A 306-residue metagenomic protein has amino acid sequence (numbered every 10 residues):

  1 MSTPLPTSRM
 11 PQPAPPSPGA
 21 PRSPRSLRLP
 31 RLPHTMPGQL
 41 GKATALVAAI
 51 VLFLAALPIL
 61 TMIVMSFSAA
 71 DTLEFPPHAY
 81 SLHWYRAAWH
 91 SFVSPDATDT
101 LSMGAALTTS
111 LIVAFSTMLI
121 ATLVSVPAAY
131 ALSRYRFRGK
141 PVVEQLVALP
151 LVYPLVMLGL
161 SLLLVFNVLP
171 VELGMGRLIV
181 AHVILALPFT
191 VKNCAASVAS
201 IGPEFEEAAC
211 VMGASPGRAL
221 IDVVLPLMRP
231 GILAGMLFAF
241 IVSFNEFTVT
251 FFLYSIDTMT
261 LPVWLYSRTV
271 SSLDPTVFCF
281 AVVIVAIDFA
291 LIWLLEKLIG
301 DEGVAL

Functional and structural regions predicted by a protein language model:
S2-R28, L32-H34, K42-A43, A195-E206 (+3 more regions): C-terminal transmembrane helix and the adjacent membrane-cytosol boundary/short C-terminal tail of inner/organellar
P4, L27, H34-G41, M65 (+5 more regions): Interhelical loop and adjacent transmembrane-helix boundary motif in polytopic membrane transport permeases
G41-A48, V124-L162, E206: Cytoplasmic-entry segments and transmembrane alpha-helices of multi-pass inner-membrane transporters
L46-I59, V183, V191-C194, G202-P203 (+1 more regions): Transmembrane alpha-helices
A56-A70, A106-T109, L158-P170, L178 (+6 more regions): A structural signal for multi-pass alpha-helical bundles of membrane permease subunits that mediate small-molecule
A97-A131: Transmembrane alpha-helix signature in integral membrane proteins
L101, R134-V143, V171-M175, P216 (+2 more regions): Membrane-helix interface segments
E144-L178, F189, P230-A234: Generic hydrophobic transmembrane alpha-helix motif, especially the helices
